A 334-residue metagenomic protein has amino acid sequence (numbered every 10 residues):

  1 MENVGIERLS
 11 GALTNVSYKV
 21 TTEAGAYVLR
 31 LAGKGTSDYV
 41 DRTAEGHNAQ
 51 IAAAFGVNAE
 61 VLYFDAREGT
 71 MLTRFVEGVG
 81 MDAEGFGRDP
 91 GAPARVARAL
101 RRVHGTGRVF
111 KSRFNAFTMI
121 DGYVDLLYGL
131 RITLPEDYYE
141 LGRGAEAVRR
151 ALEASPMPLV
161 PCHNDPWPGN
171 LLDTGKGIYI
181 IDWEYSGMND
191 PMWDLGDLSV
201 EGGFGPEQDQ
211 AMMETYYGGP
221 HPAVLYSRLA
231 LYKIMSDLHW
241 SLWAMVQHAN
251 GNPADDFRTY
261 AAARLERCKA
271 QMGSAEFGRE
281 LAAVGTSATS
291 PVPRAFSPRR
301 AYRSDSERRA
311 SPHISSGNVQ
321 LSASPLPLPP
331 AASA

Functional and structural regions predicted by a protein language model:
M1-I6: Juxta-kinase regulatory segment immediately upstream of eukaryotic protein kinase catalytic domains
E7-T118, Y123-E140, A154-P156: ATP-binding pocket architecture of kinase catalytic cores
E7-T22, V28-L29, V61, A147-L195 (+1 more regions): Active-site acidic catalytic loop and adjacent metal/ATP-binding pocket of ATP-dependent phosphoryl transfer enzymes
G56, L100-R108, L152, G202 (+4 more regions): A general structural signal marking secondary-structure boundaries and capping sites
G129, T133-E136, L242-R299, P327: ATP/Mg2+ or Mg2+-diphosphate-binding catalytic cores that bind nucleotide phosphates or diphosphates via glycine-rich
M192-P222, I234-N252, E266-R267: Active-site activation/catalytic loop segments of kinase-like enzymes and analogous catalytic loops in related
S227, L231-I234: Start-of-helix signal in alpha-solenoid helical-repeat scaffolds, especially tetratricopeptide repeats
S297, S304-S306, S311, S315-G317 (+2 more regions): Intrinsically disordered, low-complexity segments enriched in small polar residues
